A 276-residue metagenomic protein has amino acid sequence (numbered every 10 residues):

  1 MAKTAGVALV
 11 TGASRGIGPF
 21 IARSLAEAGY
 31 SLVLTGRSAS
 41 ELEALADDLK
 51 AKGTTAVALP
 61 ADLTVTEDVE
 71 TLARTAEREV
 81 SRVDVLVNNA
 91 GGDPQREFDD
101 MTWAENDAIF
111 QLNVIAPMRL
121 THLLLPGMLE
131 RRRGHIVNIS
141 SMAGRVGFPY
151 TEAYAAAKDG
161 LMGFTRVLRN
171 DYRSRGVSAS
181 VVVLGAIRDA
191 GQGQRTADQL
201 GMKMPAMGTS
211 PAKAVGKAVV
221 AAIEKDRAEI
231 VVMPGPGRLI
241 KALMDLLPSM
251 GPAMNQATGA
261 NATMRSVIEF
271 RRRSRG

Functional and structural regions predicted by a protein language model:
S14-G16, S38: Conserved glycine-rich cofactor-binding loop
A28-L45: Conserved glycine-rich Rossmann-like NAD(P)H-binding loop of the short-chain dehydrogenase/reductase
P60-T71, W103: The beta1-alpha1 cofactor-binding region of Rossmann-like NAD(H)/NADP(H)-dependent oxidoreductases
E97-F98, E105-F110: Substrate-binding pocket helix/loop in short-chain dehydrogenase/reductase
T121, A157: Active-site helix of classical SDR
S141: Residue(s) in the substrate-gating loop at a strand-loop-helix junction that position the organic substrate next
N170-P236: SDR active-site lid
